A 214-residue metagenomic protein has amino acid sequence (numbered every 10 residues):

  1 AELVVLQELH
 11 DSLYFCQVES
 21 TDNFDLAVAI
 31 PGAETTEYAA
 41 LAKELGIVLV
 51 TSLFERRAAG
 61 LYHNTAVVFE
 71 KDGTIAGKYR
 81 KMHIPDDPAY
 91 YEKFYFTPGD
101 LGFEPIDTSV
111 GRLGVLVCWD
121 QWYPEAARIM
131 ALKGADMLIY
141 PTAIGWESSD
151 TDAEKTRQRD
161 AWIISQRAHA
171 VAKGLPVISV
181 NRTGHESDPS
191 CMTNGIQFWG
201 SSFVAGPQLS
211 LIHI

Functional and structural regions predicted by a protein language model:
E2-L13, M130: A structural preference for short, pocket-lining loop segments at secondary-structure junctions
V5, T65, K78-K81, P105 (+2 more regions): Active-site-proximal beta-strand elements of phosphoester/diester hydrolases
H10-L26, L61-Y62: Metal-dependent catalytic neighborhoods of phosphoester/phosphodiester hydrolases
V18-D25, D87-P88, S148-S149, A153: Short glycine/proline- and charge-enriched loop/turn segments that cap or connect secondary-structure elements
I30-V50, R112, C118-I212: CN hydrolase (nitrilase-like) catalytic-core segments centered on the catalytic cysteine and neighboring Lys/Glu
F54-E55: Short beta-strand-to-loop element that shapes/binds the nucleotide-sugar donor at the catalytic cleft/hinge
L61-K81, G195-I212: Amphipathic beta-strand/beta-sheet edge segments enriched in Tyr/Trp
K81-Y95: A short, polar/charged loop-to-alpha-helix boundary motif
